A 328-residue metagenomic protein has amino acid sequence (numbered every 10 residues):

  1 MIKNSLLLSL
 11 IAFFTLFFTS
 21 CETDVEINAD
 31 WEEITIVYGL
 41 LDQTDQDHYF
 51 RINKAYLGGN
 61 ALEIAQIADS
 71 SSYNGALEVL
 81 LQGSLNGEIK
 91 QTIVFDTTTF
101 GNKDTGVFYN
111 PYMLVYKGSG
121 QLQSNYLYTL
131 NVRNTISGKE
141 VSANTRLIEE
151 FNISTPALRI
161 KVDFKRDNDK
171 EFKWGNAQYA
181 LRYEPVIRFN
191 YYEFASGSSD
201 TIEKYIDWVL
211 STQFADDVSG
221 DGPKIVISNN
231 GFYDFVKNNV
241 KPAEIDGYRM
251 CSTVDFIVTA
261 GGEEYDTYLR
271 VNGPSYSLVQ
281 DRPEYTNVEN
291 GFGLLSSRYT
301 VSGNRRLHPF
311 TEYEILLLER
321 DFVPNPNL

Functional and structural regions predicted by a protein language model:
M1-L8: Bacterial N-terminal signal peptides that target proteins for export
F17-S20: C-terminal motif of bacterial Sec signal peptides marking the signal peptidase cleavage site
E22-L328: A sequence/structural signal for flexible, mid-protein segments enriched in small/helix-disrupting residues
